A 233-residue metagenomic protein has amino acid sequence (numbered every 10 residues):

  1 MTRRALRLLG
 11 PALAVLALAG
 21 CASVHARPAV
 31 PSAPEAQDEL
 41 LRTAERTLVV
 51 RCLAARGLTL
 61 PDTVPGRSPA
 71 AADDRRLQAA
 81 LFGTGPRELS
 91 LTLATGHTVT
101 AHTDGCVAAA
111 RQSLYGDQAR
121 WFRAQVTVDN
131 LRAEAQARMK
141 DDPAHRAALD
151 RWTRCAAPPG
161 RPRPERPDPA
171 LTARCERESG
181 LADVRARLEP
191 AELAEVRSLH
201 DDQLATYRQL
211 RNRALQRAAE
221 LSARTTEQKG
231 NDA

Functional and structural regions predicted by a protein language model:
M1-H25: Secretory targeting and sorting signals
C21-A233: Cell-envelope/extracellular polymer assembly enzymes that use nucleotide-activated donors
